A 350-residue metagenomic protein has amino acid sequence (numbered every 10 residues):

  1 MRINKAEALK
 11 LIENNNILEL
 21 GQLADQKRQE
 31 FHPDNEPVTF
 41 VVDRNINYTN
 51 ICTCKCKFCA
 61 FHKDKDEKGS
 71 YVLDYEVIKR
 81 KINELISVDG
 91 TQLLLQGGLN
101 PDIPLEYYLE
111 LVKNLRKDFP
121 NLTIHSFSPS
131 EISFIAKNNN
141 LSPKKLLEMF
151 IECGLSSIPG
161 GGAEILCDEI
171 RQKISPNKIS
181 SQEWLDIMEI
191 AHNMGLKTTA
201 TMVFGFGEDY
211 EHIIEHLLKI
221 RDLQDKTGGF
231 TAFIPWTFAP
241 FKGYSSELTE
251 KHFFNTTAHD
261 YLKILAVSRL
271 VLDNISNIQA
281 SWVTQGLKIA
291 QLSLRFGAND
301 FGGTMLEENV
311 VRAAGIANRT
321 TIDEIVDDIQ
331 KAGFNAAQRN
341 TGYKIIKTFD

Functional and structural regions predicted by a protein language model:
M1-L18, R80, I86-S87, L218 (+1 more regions): Auxiliary Fe-S-binding modules of radical SAM enzymes
A8-L11, V42-N45, G97-P101, F204-G207 (+1 more regions): Conserved short loop/turn motifs at secondary-structure junctions
G21-K65, S70-L94: N-terminal pre-triad scaffold of radical SAM enzymes
K27, D118-L122, M194, T227 (+1 more regions): Helix C-cap/helix->beta junction micro-motif
N35, V88, F119, G195 (+2 more regions): A structural signal for short coil/turn segments at secondary-structure junctions
E36-V38, V42, Y48, T53 (+3 more regions): Mobile, glycine- and charge-enriched loop segments and immediately flanking short secondary-structure elements within
V38-R44, L93, I124-S128, I158-G160 (+4 more regions): Hydrophobic faces of well-ordered beta-strands that scaffold small-molecule active sites in alpha/beta enzyme cores
K63-E215, K219-D222: Conserved Radical SAM active-site core
